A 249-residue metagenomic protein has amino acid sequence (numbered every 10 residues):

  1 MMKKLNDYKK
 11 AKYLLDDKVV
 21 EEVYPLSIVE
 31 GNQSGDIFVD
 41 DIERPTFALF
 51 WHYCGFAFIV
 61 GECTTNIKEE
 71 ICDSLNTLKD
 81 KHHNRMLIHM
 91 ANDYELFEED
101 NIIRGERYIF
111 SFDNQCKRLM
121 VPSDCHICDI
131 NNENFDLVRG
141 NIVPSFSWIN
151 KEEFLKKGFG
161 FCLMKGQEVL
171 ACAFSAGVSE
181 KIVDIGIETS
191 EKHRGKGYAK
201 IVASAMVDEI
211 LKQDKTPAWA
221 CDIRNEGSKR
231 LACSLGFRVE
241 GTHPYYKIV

Functional and structural regions predicted by a protein language model:
M1-E21, F112-K151: Short amphipathic alpha-helix that is part of the acyltransferase structural core
E21-Q33, G140-F159, M164: Active-site rim helix/loop that mediates acceptor-substrate recognition in acyltransferases
S34-W51, F159-A173: Conserved beta-hairpin
G35, D41-F135: Acyl-donor-binding surface of acyltransferase catalytic domains
N66-S74, I185, G195-D208, R230 (+1 more regions): Conserved acetyl-CoA-binding loop-helix of GNAT-fold acetyltransferases
L87-N92, W219-K229, Y246-K247: Conserved beta-strand-loop-alpha-helix junction that forms the acyl-donor binding cleft
D93-D100, K200, I223-G241: Conserved active-site alpha-helix within GNAT-family acetyltransferase domains
E152-I182, G186-E191: A conserved beta-strand-loop-helix scaffold within acyl/acetyltransferase catalytic domains
